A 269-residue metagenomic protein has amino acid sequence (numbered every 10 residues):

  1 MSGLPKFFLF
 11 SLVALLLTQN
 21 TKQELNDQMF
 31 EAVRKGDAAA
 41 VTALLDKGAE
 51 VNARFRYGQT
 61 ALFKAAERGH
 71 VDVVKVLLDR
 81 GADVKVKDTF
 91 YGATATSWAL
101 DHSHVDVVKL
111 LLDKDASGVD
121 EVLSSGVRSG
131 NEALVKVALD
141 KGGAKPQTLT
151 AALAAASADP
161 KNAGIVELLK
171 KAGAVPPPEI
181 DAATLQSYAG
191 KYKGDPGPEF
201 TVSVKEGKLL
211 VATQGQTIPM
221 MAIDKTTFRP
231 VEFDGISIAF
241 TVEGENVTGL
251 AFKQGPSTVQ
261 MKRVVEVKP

Functional and structural regions predicted by a protein language model:
T21-Y57: N-terminal segments that cap or nucleate solenoid repeat domains
L25, G58, Y91-G92, V119 (+1 more regions): Start-of-repeat signature of ankyrin repeats
A40, D72-V73, D106-V107, A133-L134 (+1 more regions): Conserved ankyrin/ankyrin-like repeat signature
T42-E50, K75-D83, K109-S117, V137-A144 (+1 more regions): Ankyrin repeat domain, specifically the short helix-to-loop turn at the C-terminus of the second helix of each repeat
A53-R54, V84-D88, G118-D120, Q147-T148: Ankyrin repeat boundary signal
Q147, G164-P269: Peripheral terminal and inter-domain segments
